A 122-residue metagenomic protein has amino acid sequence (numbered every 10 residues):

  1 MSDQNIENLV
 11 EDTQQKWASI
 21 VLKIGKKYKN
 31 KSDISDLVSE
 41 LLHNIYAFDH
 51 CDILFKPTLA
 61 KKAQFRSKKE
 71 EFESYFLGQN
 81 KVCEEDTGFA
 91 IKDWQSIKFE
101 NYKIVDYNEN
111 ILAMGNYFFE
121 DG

Functional and structural regions predicted by a protein language model:
M1-D52: Short, low-complexity N-terminal intrinsically disordered segments enriched in polar/charged residues
D3-E11, L22, Y46, L59-G122: A beta-strand edge to alpha-helix "cap/lid" segment located at domain peripheries
